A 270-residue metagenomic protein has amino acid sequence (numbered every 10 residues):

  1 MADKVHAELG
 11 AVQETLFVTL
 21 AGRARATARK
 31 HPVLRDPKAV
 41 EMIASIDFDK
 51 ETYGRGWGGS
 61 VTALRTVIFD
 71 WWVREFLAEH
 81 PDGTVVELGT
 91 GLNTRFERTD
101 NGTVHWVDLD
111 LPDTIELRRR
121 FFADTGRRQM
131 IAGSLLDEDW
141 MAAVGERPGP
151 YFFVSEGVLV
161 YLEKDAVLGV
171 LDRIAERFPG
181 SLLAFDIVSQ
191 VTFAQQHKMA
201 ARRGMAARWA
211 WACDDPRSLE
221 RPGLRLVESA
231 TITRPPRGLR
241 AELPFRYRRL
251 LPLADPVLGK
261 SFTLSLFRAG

Functional and structural regions predicted by a protein language model:
M1-V86, T90-G133, R147: Rossmann-like AdoMet
E138-P148: Short amphipathic alpha-helix with an adjacent loop that forms part of the alpha/beta core around
Y151-E156, V167: A short beta-strand submotif of the Rossmann-like class I SAM-dependent methyltransferase core that lines
F152, I174-Q190: Conserved beta-strand signature within the Rossmann-like core of class I S-adenosyl-L-methionine
Y161-I174: A short, conserved alpha-helix within the catalytic core of class I
Q190-A207: Short, glycine-/aromatic-enriched active-site segment of Class I SAM-dependent methyltransferases
A206-R234: Short alpha-helix
R225-L250: Conserved catalytic loop of SAM-dependent methyltransferase domains
